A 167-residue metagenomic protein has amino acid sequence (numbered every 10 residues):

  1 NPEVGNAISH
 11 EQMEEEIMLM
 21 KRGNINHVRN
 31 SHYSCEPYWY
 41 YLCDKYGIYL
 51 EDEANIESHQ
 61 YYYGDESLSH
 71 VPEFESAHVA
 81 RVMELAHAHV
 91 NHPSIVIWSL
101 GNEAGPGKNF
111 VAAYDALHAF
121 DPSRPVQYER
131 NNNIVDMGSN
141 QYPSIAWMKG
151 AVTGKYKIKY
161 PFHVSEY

Functional and structural regions predicted by a protein language model:
N1-M20, Y41: N-terminal carbohydrate-binding accessory modules
I17-L19, H27-Y167: Substrate-binding/catalytic cleft of secreted carbohydrate-active enzymes, primarily glycoside hydrolases
G23: Metal- or metallocofactor-binding catalytic centers and their adjacent structured scaffolds across diverse enzyme
